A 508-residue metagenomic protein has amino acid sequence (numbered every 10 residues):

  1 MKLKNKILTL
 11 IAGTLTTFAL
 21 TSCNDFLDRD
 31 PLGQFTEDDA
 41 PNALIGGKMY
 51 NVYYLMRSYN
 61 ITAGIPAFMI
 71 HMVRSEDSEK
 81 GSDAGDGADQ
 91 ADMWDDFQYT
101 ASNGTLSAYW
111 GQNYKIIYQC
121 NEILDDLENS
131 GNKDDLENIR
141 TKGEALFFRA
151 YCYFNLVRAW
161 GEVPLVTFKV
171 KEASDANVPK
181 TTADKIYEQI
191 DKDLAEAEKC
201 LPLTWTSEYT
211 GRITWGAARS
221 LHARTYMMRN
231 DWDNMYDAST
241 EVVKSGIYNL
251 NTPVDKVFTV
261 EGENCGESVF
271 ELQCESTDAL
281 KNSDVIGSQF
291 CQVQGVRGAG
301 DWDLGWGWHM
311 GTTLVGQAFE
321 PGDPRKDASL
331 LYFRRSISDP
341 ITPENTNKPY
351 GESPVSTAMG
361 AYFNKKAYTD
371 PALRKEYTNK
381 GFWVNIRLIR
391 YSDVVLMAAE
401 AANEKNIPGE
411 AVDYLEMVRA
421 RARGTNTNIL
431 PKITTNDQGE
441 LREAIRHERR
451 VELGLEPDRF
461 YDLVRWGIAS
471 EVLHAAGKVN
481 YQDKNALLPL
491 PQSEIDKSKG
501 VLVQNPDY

Functional and structural regions predicted by a protein language model:
L3, G13, T17-L44, I190 (+5 more regions): Bacterial Sec-dependent N-terminal signal peptides
C23-I70, S239, F258, P491-Y508: Membrane-proximal, proline-rich intrinsically disordered regions
P41-N42, G46-N60, A84-W160, D175-K185 (+4 more regions): Conserved, well-structured interaction surfaces
A88-D95, F319-Y391: Flexible, polar/acidic helix-loop-strand segments at domain edges
L221, Y226-N230, Y236-F319, P324: Polar, glycine-rich mid-to-C-terminal structural blocks that act as macromolecule-binding/assembly scaffolds
